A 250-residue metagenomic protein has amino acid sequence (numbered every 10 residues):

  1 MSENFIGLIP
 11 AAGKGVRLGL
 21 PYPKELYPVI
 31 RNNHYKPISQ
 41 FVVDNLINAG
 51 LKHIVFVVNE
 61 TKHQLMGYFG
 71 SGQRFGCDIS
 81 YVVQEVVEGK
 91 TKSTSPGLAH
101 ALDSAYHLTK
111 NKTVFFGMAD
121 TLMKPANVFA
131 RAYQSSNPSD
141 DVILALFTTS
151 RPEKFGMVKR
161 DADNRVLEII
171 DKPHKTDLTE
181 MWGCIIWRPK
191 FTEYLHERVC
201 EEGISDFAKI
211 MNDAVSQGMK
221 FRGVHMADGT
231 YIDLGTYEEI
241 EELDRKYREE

Functional and structural regions predicted by a protein language model:
S2-M66, I79, Q84: N-terminal glycine-rich phosphate-binding loop and ensuing alpha1 helix
N4, K52-I54, D78, T113 (+2 more regions): Residues at the starts of beta-strands that form the adenosine-phosphate
G13, D120, T236: Active-site glycine-centered loops adjacent to acidic/histidine catalytic or metal-binding residues that shape
L26, V158-R160, G223: A structural signal for short hydrophobic beta-strand segments in well-ordered beta-sheet cores
E60, S150, M226-G229: Short beta->alpha linker loops
G67-Q73: Short, aromatic/basic amphipathic alpha-helical patches
F75-A162, H196: Conserved beta-loop-beta/alpha segment of the NTase-like Rossmann-fold superfamily that binds/positions NTPs
F115, A130-Q134, R165-E250: Catalytic-core segments of class I nucleotidyltransferases/pyrophosphorylases that form NMP-activated intermediates
